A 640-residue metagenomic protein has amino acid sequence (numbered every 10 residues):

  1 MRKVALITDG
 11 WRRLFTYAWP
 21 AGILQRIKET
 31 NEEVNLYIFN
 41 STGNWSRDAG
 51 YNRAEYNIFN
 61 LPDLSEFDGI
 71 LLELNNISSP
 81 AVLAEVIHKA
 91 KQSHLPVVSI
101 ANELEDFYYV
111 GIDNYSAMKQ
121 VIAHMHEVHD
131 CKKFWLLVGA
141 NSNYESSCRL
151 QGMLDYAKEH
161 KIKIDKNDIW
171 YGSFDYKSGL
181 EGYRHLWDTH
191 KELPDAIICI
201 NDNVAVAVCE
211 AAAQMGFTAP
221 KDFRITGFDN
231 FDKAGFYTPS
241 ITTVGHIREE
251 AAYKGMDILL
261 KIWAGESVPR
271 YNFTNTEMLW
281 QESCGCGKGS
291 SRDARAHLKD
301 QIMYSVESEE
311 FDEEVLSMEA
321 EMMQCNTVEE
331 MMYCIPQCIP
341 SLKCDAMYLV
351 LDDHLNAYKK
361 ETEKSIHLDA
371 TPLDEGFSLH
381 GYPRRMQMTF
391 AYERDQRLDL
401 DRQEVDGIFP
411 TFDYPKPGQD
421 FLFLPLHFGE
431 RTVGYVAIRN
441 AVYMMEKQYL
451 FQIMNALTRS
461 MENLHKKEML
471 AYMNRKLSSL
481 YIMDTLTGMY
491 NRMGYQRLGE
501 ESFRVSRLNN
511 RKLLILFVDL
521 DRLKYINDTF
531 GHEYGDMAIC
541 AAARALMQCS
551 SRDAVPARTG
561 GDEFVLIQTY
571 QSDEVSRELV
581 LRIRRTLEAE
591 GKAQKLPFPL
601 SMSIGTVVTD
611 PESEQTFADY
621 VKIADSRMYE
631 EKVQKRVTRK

Functional and structural regions predicted by a protein language model:
M1-A49, R53-M318, C325: Bacterial carbohydrate/catabolite-sensing allosteric modules
S267-N272, K416, A557-R558, L587-S603 (+1 more regions): Catalytic core regions of nucleotide second-messenger enzymes
A294, H532, R577-R584, K595 (+1 more regions): Catalytic-core segments of nucleotide cyclases and related cyclic-nucleotide turnover enzymes
E321-L373: Helix-loop-beta substructure at the N-terminus of cytosolic sensory domains that couple signal/ligand detection
M322, V433-L486, M493-R504, A554-A557 (+1 more regions): Signal-transducing coiled-coil linker helices
I366-P417: Regulatory sensory and allosteric helical modules in signal-transduction proteins and certain transcription factors
P410, Y414, G418-H427, A437: A short, aliphatic-rich beta-strand micro-motif
S478, N491-L514, D521-Q548, A557-G561 (+4 more regions): Conserved long alpha-helical elements within nucleotide-processing catalytic cores of c-di-GMP signaling and class III
